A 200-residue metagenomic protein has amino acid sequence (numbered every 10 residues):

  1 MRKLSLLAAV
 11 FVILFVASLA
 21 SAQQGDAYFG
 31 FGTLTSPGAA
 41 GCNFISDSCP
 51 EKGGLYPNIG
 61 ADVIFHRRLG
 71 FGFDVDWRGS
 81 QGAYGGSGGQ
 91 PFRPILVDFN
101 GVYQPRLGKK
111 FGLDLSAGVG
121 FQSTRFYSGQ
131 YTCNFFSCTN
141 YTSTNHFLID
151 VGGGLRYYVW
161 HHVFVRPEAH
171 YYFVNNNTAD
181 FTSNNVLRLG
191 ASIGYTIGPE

Functional and structural regions predicted by a protein language model:
M1-Q24, G198-E200: Cleavable N-terminal export/targeting peptides
L19, V102-P105, A179: Short helix-to-loop capping/linker segments positioned immediately adjacent to catalytic or ligand/cofactor-binding
Q24-D26, F31-T33, P37, P57-F136 (+5 more regions): Gram-negative (and chloroplast) outer-membrane scaffold detector with strong preference for beta-barrel transmembrane
A39-N43: Surface-exposed beta-loop-beta
F44-P50, Y84-Q90, N140-S143, T178-T182: Outer-membrane beta-barrel domain signature
P50-N58: Short catalytic helix/loop segments, enriched in acidic residues and glycine and frequently bearing histidine
